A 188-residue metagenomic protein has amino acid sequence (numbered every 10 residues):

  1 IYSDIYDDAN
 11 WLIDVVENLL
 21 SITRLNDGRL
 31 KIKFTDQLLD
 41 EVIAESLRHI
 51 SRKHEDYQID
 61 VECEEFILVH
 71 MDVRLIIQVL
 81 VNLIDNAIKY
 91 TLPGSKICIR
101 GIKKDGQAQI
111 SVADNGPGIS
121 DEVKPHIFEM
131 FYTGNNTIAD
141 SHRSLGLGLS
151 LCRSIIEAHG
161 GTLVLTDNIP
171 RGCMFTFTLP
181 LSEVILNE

Functional and structural regions predicted by a protein language model:
D7-L12: Short alpha-helical segment of the dimerization/phosphotransfer core of two-component systems
K33-D36, Q58-L68: Conserved catalytic submotifs in the C-terminal HATPase_c
A87-I88: Short helix-loop "hinge" at the ATP-lid/N-box region of the Bergerat-fold HATPase_c
D114: Acidic ATP/Mg2+-coordinating residue in the GHKL
I119-F131: Short conserved segment of the HATPase_c
G148, C152: Short alpha-helical Gxxx[C/S/T] motif in the catalytic ATP-binding
